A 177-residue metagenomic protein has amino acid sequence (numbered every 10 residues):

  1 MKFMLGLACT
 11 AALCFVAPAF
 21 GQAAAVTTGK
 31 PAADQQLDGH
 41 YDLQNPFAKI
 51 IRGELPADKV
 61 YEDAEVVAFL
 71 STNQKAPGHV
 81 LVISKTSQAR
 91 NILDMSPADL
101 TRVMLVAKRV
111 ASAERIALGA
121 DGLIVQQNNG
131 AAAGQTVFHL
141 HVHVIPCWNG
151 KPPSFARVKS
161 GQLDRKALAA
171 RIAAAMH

Functional and structural regions predicted by a protein language model:
K2-G6, A19-H177: HIT superfamily nucleotide-processing domains
C9-L13: Hydrophobic helical h-region of N-terminal Sec-dependent signal peptides in bacterial secretory/periplasmic proteins
